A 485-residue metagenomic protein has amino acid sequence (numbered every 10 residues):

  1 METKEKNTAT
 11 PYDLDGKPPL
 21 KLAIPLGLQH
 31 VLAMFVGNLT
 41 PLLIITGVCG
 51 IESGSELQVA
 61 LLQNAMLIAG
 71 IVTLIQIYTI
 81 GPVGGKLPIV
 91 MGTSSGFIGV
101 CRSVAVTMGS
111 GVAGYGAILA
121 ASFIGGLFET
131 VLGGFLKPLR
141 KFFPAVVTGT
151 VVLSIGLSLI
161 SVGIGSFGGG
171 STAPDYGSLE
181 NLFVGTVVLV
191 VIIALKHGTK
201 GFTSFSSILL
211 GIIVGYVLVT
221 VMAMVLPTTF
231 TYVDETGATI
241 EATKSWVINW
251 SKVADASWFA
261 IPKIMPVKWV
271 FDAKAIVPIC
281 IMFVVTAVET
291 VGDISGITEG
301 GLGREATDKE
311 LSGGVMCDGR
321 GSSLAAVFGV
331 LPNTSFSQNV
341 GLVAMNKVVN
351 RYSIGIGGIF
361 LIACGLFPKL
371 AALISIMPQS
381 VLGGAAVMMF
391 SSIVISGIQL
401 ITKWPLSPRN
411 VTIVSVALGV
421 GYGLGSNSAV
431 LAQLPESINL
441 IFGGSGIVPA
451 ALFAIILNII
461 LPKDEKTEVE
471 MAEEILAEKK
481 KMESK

Functional and structural regions predicted by a protein language model:
M1-P25, T228-I264, E299, R304 (+1 more regions): Intrinsically disordered, low-complexity non-transmembrane regions of multi-pass membrane transporters
M1-P88, G96-M108: N-terminal signal-anchor module of multipass membrane proteins
E2-N7, N38-L42, T46, V187-G198 (+6 more regions): Juxtamembrane interface elements at the cytosolic ends of transmembrane helices in multi-pass membrane proteins
L20, T46-K86, V277-R351, L476: Membrane-embedded helical hairpins/re-entrant loop segments and their flanking transmembrane helices within multi-pass
L28-F35, F123, V147, S178-L182 (+4 more regions): Hydrophobic alpha-helical transmembrane segments of multi-pass membrane proteins
N38-L39, G215-T220, M224, T231-S322 (+2 more regions): Membrane-embedded hairpin module used as a gating/binding unit in multi-pass transport and secretion proteins
L61, P82-F97, K141-T150, S204-L210 (+4 more regions): Short, non-helical or kinked segments that cap or interrupt transmembrane helices
V106-V225, G357-M471: Membrane-embedded alpha-helical modules
